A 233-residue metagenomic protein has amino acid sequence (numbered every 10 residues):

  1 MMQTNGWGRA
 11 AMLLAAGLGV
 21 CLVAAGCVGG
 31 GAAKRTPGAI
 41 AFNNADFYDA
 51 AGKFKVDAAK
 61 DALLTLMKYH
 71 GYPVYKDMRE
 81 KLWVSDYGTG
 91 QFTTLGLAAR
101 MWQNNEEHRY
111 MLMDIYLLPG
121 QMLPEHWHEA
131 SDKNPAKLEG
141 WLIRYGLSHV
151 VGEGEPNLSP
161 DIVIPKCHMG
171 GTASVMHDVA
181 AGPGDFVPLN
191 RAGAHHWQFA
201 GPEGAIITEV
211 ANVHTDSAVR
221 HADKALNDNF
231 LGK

Functional and structural regions predicted by a protein language model:
M1-G8: N-terminal secretory signal peptides that target proteins for export/translocation
L14-V23: Bacterial N-terminal signal peptides
A33-M111, C167-M169, K233: A short, N-terminal "cap"/entry segment at the start of jelly-roll beta-barrel domains of the cupin/DSBH fold
A98-L112, L123-I143, A194: A short beta-loop-beta micro-motif enriched in histidine and acidic residues
L118-P119, A136-L158: Glycine- and acidic-residue-biased ligand/ion/polar-headgroup-sensing regions
P124-H126, K133, V150-V151, V179 (+3 more regions): Short beta-strand His + acidic residue motifs that chelate non-heme Fe in jelly-roll/DSBH and cupin folds
E155-S174, H195-K233: Double-stranded beta-helix
